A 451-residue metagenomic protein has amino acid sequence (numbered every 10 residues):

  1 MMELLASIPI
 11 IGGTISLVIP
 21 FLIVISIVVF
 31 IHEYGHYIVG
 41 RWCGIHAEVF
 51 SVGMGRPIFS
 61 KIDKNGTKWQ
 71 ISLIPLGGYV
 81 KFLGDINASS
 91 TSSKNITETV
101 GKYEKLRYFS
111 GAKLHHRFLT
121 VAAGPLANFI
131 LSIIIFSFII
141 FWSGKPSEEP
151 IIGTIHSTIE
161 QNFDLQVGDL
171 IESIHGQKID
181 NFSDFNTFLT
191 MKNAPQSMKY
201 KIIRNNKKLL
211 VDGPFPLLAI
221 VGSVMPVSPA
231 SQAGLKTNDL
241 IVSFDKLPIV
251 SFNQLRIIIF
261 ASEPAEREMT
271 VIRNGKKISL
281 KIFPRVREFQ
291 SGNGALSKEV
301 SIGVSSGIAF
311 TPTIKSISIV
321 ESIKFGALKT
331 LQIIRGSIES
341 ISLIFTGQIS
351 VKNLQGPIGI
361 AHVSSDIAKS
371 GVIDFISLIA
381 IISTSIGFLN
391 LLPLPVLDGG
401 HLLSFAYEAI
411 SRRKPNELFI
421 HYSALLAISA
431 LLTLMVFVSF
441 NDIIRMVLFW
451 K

Functional and structural regions predicted by a protein language model:
M2-G12, T99-H115, A219, S223-Q232 (+5 more regions): Functional transmembrane alpha-helices
G13-E98, L389-S411: Small-residue-rich helix-interface/hinge motifs
P20-V24, V29, S377, I381 (+1 more regions): Alpha-helical transmembrane segments of integral membrane proteins
I31, W42, G78, F82-S89 (+2 more regions): Internal alpha-helical transmembrane segments
F118-H156, S183-P226, S231, E268 (+1 more regions): PDZ/PDZ-like peptide-tail recognition elements
V121-I130, L378-L391: Pore domain of cation channels
T158-L170, F188-N193, P229-L240, I257-E263 (+1 more regions): A short glycine-leucine-enriched loop at secondary-structure breakpoints that most characteristically corresponds
N162-F182, Q232-F252, T330, S423: Conserved PDZ fold ligand-binding element
